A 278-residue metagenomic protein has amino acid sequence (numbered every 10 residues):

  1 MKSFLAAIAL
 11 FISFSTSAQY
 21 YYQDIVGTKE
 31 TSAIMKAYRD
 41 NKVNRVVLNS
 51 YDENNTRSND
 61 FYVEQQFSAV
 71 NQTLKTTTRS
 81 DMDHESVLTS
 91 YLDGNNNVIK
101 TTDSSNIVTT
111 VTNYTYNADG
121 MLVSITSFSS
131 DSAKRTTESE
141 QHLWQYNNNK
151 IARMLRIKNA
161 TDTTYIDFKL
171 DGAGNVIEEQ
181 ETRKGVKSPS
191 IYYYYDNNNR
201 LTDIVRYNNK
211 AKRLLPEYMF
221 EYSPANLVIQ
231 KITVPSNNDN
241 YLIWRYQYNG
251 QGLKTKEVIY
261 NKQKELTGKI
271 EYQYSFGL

Functional and structural regions predicted by a protein language model:
M1-L5: Positively charged n-region of N-terminal signal peptides that target proteins for export
S13-S15: N-terminal signal peptide c-region/cleavage motif recognized by signal peptidases
Q19-L278: Buried hydrophobic residues that stabilize the cores of well-folded domains
